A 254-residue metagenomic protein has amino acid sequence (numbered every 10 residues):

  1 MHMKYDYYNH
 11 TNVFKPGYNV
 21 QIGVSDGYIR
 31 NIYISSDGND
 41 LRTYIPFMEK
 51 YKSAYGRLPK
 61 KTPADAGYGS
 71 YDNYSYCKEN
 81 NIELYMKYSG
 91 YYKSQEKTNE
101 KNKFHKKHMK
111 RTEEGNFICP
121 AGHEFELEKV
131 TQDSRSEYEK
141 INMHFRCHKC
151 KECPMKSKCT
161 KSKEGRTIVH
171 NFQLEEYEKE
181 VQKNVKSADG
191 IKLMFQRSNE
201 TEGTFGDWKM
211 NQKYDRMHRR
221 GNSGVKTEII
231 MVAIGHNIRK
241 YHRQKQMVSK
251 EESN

Functional and structural regions predicted by a protein language model:
M1-N254: Anion-binding and metal-coordination hotspots
